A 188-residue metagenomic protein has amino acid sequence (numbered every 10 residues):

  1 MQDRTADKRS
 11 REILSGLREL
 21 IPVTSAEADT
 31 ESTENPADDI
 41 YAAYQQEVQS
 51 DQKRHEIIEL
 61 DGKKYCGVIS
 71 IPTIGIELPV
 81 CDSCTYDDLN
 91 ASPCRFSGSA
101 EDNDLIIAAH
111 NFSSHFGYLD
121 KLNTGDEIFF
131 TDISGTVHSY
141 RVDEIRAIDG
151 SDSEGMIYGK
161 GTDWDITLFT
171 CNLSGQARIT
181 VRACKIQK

Functional and structural regions predicted by a protein language model:
M1-K188: Solvent-exposed, non-transmembrane regions of membrane-associated and secreted proteins
